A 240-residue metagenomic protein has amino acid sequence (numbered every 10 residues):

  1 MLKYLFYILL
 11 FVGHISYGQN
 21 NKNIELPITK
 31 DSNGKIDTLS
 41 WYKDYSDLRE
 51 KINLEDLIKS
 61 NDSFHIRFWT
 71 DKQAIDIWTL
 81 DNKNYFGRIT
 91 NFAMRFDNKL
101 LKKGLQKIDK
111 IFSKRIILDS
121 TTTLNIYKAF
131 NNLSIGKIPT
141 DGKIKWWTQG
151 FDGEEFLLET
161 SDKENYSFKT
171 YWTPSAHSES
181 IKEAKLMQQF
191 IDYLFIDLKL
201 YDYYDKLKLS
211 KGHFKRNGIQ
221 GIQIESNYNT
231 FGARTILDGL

Functional and structural regions predicted by a protein language model:
M1-E25: Bacterial Sec-dependent N-terminal signal peptides
N20-L240: Function-determining sites in protein domains
